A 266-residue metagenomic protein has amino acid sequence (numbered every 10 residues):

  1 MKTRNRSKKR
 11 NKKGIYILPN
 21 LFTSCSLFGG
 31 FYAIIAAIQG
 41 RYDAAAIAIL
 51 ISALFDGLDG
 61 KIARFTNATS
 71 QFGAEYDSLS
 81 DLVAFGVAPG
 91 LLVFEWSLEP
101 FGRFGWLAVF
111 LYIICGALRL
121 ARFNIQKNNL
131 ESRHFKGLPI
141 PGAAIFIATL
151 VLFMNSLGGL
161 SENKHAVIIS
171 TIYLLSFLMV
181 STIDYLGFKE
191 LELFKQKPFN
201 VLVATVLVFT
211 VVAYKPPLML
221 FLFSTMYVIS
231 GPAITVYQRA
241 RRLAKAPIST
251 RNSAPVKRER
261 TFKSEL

Functional and structural regions predicted by a protein language model:
M1-G57, I234, A244, S264-L266: Topogenic membrane-insertion module of multi-pass membrane proteins
M1-S7, S132-L266: C-terminal membrane-associated helical module and adjoining short loops/tails
N11-N20, F72-S80, R133-K136, G187-P198: Short, amphipathic, aromatic/basic-enriched membrane-interface segments that mark the entry/exit of transmembrane
G14-S24, F65-L120, L150-L152, E162: Multi-pass membrane catalytic core of lipid/isoprenoid biosynthesis enzymes
F22-C25, A45-S52, A108-L111, C115 (+5 more regions): Hydrophobic alpha-helical transmembrane segments of polytopic
Y32-I47, V87-L107, L150-I168, A213-L218: Helix-coil boundary and interhelical linker segments in multi-pass alpha-helical membrane proteins
K61-S70, A117-S132, V180-K189, A233: C-terminal ends of transmembrane helices
F104-F146: Hydrophobic, well-structured mid-protein blocks that either form specific transmembrane helices
